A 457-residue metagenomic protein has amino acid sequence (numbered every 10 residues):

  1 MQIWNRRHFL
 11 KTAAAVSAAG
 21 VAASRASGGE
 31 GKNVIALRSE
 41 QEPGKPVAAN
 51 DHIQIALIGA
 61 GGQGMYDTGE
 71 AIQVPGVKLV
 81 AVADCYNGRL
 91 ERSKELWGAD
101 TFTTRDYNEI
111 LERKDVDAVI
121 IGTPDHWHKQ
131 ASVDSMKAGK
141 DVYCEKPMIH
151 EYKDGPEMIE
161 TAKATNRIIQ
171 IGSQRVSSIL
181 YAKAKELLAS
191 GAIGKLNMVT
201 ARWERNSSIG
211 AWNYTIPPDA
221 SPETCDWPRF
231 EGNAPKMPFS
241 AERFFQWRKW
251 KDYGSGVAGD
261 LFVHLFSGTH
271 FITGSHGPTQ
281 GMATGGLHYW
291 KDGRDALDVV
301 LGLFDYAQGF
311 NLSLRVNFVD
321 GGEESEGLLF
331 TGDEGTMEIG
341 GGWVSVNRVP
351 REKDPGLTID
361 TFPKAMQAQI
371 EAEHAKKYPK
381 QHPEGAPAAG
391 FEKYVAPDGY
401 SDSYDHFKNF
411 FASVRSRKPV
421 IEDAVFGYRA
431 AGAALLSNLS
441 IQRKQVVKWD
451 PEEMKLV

Functional and structural regions predicted by a protein language model:
M1-S17: N-terminal secretory signal peptides and thylakoid transit peptides that target proteins across membranes
V16-W97, R175-S178, T269: N-terminal Rossmann-like dinucleotide-binding module
Y66-E70, R92-E95, Q130-D134, G155 (+4 more regions): Short, solvent-exposed loop/turn and secondary-structure capping segments
G76, D115, A192-K195, G277: Glycine-centered tight turns that cap/initiate beta-strands
T101-D106: Conserved SAM-binding strand-loop segment of SAM-dependent methyltransferases
V119-I120: N-terminal Rossmann-like NAD(P) cofactor-binding module of classical short-chain dehydrogenase/reductase
P124-D125, K129-S177, G191, K444: Beta-strand-loop-alpha-helix segment that lines the small-molecule cofactor/substrate pocket of alpha/beta enzymes
R167, K183, K195-E204, S208-V425 (+2 more regions): Contiguous beta-strand/loop segments that form the cofactor/metal-binding neighborhood of enzyme cores
